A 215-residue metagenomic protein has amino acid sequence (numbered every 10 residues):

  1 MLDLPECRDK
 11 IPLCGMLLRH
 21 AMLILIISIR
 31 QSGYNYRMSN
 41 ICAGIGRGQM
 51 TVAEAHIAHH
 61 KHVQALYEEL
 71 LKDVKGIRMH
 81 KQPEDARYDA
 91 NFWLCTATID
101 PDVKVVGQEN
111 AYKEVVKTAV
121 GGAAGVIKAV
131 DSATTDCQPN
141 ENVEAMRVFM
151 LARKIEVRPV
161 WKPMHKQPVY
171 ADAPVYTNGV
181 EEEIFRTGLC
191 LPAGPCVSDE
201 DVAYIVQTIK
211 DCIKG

Functional and structural regions predicted by a protein language model:
L2-G215: PLP-dependent aminotransferase class I/II
